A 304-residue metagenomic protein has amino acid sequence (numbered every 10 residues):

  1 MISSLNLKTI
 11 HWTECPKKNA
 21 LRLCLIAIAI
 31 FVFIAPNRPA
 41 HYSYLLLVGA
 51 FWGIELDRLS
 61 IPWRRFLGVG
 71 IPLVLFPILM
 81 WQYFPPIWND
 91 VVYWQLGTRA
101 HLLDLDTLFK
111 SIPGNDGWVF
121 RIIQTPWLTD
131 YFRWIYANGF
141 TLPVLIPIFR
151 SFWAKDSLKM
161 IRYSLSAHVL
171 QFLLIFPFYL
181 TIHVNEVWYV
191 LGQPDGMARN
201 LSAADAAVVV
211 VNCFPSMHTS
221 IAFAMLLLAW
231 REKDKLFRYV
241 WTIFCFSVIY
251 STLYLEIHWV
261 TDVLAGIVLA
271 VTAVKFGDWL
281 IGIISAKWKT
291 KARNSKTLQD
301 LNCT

Functional and structural regions predicted by a protein language model:
M1-V187, G192-A206, W230-I243, S247 (+1 more regions): Terminal transmembrane helix and immediately flanking juxtamembrane interfaces of multi-pass membrane proteins
N138, V211-A229, W259-T261: Histidine-centered catalytic micro-motifs
N212-F223, R238-Y254: Terminal transmembrane helical module of multi-pass membrane proteins
